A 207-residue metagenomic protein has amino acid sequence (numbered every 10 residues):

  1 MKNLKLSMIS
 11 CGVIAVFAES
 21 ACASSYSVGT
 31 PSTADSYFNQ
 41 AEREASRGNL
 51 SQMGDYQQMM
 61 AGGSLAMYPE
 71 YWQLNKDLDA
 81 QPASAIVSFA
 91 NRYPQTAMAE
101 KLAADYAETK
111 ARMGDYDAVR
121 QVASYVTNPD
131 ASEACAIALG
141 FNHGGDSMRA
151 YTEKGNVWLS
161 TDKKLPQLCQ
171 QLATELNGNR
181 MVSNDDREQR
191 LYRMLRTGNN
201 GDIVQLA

Functional and structural regions predicted by a protein language model:
K2-C22: Gram-negative bacterial Sec-dependent N-terminal signal peptides
C22-A207: Alpha-helical solenoid repeat scaffolds
